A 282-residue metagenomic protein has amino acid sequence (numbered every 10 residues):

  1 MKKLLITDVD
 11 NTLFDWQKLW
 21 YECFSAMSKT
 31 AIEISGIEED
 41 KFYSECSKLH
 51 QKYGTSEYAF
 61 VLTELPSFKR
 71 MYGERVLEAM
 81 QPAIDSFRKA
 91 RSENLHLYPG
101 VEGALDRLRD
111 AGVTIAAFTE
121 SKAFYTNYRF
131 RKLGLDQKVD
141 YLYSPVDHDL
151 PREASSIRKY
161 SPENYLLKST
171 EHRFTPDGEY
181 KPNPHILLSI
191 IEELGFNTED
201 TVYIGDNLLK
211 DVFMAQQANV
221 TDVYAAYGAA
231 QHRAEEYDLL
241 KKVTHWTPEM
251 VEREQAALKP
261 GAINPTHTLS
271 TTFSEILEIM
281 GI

Functional and structural regions predicted by a protein language model:
M1-E45: Active-site neighborhood of HAD-like aspartate-dependent phosphohydrolases
M1-K3, E102, D106, K122-I282: Asp-based, Mg2+/Mn2+-dependent phosphohydrolase catalytic module
W20, L97, N183: Conserved donor sugar-nucleotide recognition element shared by glycan-biosynthetic enzymes
W20-S28, C46-H50, M80-R91, Y125-R129 (+1 more regions): Hydrophobic alpha-helical core bundles mediating ligand binding, dimerization, or RNAP-core interactions
E33, I37, C46-K89, G103 (+1 more regions): A metal-dependent, Asp-based hydrolase signature
D85-E93, T170-D177: Glycine-rich phosphate-binding "P-loop"
R88-A117, S121-N127, R131: Short, acidic loop-to-helix structural element flanking the phosphoryl-transfer center in phosphate-processing enzymes
